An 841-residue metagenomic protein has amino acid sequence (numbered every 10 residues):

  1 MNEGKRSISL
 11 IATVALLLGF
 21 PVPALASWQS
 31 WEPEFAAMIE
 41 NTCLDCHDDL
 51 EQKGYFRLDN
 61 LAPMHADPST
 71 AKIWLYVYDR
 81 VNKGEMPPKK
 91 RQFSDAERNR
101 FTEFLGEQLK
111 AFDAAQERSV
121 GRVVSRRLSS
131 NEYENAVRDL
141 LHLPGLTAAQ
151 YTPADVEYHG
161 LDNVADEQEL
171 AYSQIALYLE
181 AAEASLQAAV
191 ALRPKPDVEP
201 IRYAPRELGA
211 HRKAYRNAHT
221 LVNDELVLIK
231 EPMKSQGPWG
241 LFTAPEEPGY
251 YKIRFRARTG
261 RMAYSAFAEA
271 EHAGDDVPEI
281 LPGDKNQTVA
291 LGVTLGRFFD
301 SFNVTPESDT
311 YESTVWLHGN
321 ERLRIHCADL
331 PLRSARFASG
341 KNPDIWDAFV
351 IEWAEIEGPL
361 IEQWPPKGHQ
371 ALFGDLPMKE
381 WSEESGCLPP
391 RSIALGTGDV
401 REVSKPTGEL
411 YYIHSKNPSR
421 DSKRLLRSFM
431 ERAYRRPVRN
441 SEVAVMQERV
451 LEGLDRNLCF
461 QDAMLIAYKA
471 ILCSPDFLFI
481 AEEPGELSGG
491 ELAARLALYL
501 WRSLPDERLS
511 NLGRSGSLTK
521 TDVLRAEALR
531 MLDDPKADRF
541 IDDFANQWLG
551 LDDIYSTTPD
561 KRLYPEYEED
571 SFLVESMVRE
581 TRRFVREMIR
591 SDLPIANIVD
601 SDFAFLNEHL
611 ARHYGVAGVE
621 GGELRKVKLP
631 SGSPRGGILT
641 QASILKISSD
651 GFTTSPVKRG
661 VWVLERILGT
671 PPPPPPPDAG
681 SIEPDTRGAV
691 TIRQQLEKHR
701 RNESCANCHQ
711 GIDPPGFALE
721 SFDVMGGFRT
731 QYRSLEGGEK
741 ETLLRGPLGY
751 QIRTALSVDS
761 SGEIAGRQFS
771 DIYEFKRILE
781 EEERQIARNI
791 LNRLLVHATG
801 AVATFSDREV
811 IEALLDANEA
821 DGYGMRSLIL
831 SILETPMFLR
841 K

Functional and structural regions predicted by a protein language model:
M1-R6: N-terminal secretory signal peptides that target proteins for export/translocation
S9-P23: Bacterial N-terminal signal peptides
Q29-Q52, S69-Y76, V81-N82, F93-K841: Low-complexity, glycine/serine/threonine/alanine-rich intrinsically disordered linker and propeptide segments
K53-Y55, P88: Short secondary-structure junction motifs
D59-A62, P87: Residue-level detector of conserved, well-ordered beta-strand and adjacent loop positions that form binding/recognition
M64-D67: Acidic-and-aromatic substrate-binding clefts and catalytic sites of carbohydrate-active enzymes
